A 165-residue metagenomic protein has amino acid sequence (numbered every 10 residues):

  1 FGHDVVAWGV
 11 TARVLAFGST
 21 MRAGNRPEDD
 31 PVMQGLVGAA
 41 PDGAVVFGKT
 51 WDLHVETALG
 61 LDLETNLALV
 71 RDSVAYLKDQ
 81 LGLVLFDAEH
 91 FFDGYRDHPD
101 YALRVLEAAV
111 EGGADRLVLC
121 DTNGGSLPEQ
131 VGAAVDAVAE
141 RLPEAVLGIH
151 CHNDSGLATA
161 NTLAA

Functional and structural regions predicted by a protein language model:
G2-G9, R22-L147, L163-A165: Alpha/beta enzyme core
R13-F17: A glycine-rich helix N-cap at a beta->alpha junction
H152-A165: Thiamine diphosphate
